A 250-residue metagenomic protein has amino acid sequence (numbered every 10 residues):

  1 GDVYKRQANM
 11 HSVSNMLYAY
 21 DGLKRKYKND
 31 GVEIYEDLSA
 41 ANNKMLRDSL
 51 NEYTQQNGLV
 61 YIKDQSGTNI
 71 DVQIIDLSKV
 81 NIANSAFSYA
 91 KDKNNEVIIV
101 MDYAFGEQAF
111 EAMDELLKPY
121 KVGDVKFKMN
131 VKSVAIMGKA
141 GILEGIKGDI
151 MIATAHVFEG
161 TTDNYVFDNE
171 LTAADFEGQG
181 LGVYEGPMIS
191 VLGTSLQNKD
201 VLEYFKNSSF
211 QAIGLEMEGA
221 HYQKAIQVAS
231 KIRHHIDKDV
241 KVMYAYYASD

Functional and structural regions predicted by a protein language model:
V3-Y4: Short, small-residue-biased leader/transition segments that mark boundaries at the very start of proteins
N9-S12, G141-L143, H221, Y246-D250: Glycine-rich beta-alpha junction loops
M16-Y20, A112, G145-D149: Short acidic, glycine/serine/threonine-rich loops at helix termini
V32-D92, K126-K132, K139-G214: Mid-sequence, gly/pro-rich, charge-dense loop/helix-turn segments that line enzyme active sites
K91-K93, Y103-A109: Ligand-binding beta-strand-loop-alpha-helix segment within the catalytic cores of soluble metabolic enzymes
I98, D114-L117, G123-V131, E159: Non-transmembrane, aqueous-exposed alpha-helical and coiled segments at domain scale
A104, E111-E115, N130, M217 (+2 more regions): Short HxH-centered metal-ligating active-site micro-motif
E203-D250: A C-terminal functional module that forms or caps the active site or interfaces directly with catalytic machinery
